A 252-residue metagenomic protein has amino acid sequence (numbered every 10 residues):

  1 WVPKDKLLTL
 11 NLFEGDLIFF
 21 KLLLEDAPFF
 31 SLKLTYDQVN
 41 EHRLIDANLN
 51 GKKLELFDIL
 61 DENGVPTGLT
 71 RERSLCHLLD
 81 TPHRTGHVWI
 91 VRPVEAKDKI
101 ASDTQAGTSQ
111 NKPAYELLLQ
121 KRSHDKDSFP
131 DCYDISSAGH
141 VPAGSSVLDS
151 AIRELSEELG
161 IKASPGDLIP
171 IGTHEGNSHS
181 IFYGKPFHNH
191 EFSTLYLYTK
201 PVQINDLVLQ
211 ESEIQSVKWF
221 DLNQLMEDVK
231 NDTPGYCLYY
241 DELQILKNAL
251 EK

Functional and structural regions predicted by a protein language model:
W1-L54, D131, G172-K252: Nudix hydrolase/Nudix homology domain
P3, L118-L119, S136-I171: The catalytic Nudix box helix
L44-I45, P66-L69, L119: A sequence-level detector of short linear motifs
K52-E95: Acidic, metal-coordinating catalytic segment for phosphate/diphosphate chemistry, firing primarily on the Nudix
L78-D80, S128-D134, K218-F220: A short, polar/proline- and glycine-enriched secondary-structure boundary/capping micro-motif
T85-R92, Y115-S137: A glycine-rich, hydrophobic loop/mini-helix early in the fold
P93-A114: Intrinsically disordered, low-complexity terminal tails and inter-domain linkers enriched for S/T/G/P/D/E
